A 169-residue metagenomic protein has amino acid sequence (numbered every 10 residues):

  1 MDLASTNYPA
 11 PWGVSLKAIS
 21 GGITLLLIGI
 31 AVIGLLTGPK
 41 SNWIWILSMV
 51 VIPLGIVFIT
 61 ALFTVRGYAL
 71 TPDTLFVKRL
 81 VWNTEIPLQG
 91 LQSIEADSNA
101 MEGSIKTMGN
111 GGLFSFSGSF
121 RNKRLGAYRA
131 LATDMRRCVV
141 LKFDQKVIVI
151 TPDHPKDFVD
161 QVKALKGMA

Functional and structural regions predicted by a protein language model:
M1-S41, G111, V140, D144-V147 (+1 more regions): N-terminal membrane-targeting/pre-transmembrane regions
D2-L3, K78-D144: Non-transmembrane, membrane-adjacent beta-strand/coil modules in membrane-associated proteins and peripheral
S5-L16, P53-F58, F63-V65: N-terminal leader/assembly segments
S15-L16, I94-A100, K156-L165: Short, surface-exposed linear segments at secondary-structure transitions and domain or protein termini
I23-L25, V50-L54: Hydrophobic alpha-helical membrane segments, chiefly transmembrane helices and signal peptide h-regions, characterized
P39-V51: Hydrophobic alpha-helical transmembrane segments
L54-E95: Conserved beta-hairpin
M135-D144, I148-K163: Terminal membrane-proximal soluble interaction domains of membrane-associated proteins
